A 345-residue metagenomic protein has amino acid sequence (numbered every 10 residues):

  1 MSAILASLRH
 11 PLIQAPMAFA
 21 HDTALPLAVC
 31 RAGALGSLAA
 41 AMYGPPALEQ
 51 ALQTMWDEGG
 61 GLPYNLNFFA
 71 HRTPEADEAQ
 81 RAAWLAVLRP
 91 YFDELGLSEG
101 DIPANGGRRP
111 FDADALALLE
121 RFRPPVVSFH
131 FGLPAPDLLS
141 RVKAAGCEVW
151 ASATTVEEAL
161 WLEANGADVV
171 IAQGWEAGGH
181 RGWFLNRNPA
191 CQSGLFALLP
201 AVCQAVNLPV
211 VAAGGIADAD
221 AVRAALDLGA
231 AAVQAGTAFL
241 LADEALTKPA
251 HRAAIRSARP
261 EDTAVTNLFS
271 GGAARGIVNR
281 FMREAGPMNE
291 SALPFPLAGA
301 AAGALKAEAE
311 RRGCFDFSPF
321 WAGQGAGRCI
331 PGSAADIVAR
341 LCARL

Functional and structural regions predicted by a protein language model:
M1-A205: Active-site entrance/lid segments in N-terminal catalytic domains of soluble metabolic enzymes
H180-L185, P189-V211, I216-L345: Conserved active-site-proximal phosphate/metal-binding subdomains
